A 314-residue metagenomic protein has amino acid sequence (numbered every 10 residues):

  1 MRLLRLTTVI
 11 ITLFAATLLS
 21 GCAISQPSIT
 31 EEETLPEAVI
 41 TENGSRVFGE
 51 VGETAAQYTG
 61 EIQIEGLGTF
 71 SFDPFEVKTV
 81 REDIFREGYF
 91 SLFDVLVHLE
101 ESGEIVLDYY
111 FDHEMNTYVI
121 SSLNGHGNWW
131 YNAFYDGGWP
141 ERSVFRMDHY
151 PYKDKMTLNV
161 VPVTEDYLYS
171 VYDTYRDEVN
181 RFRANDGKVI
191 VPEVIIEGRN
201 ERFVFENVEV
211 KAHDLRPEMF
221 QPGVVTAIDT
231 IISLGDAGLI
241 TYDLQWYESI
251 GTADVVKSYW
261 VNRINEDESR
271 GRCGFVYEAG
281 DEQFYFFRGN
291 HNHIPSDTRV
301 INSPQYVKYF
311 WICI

Functional and structural regions predicted by a protein language model:
M1-V9: Bacterial N-terminal signal peptides that target proteins for export
T8-T17: Sec-dependent N-terminal signal peptides
A16, S20-I314: Ubiquitin-like/PB1-type beta-grasp interaction modules and other compact soluble beta-rich domains
